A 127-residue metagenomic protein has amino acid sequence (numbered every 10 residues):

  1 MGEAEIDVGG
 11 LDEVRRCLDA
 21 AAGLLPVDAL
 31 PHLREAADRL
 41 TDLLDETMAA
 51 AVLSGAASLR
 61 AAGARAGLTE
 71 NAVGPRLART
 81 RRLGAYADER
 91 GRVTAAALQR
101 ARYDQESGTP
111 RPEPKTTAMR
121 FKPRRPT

Functional and structural regions predicted by a protein language model:
M1-L24, D88, S107-P126: General nucleic-acid-binding
G23-A37: Short, Lys/Arg-enriched N-terminal segment that forms or immediately precedes the first helix of a structured domain
D38-A56: Short, amphipathic alpha-helical "recognition" segments used to contact nucleic acids or chromatin
A62-G63: The alpha-helix within a helix-turn-helix
N71: Key DNA-contact positions within bacterial/archaeal DNA-binding proteins
L83-Y103: Short Lys/Arg-enriched helix C-cap and helix-to-coil transition segments that create basic nucleic-acid-contact patches
